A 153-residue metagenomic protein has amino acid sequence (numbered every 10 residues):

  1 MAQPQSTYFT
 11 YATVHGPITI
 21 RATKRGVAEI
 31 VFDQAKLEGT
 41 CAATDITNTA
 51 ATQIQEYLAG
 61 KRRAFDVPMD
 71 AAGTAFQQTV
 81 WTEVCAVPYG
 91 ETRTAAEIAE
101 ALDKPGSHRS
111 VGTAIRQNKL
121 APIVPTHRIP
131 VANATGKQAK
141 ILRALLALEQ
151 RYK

Functional and structural regions predicted by a protein language model:
M1-F65, V131-K153: Low-complexity, small/basic-enriched stretches that occur predominantly at protein N-termini or linker tails
P4-A12, R63-K153: Nucleic acid-binding interface residues in structured DNA/RNA-binding domains, emphasizing the DNA-engaging scaffolds
